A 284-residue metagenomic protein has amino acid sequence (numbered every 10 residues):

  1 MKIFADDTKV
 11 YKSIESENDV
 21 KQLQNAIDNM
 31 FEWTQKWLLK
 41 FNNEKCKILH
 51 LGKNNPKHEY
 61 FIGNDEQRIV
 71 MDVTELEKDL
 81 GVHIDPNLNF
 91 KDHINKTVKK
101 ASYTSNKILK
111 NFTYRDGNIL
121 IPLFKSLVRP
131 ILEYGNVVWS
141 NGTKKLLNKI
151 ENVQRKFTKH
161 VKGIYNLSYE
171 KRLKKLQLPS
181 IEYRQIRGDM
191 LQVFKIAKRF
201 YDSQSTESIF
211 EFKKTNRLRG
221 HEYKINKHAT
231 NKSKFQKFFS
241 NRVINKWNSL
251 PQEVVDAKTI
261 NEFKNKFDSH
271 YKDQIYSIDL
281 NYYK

Functional and structural regions predicted by a protein language model:
F4-D6, T34, E77-N87, A101 (+7 more regions): Short, conserved catalytic/metal-binding micro-motifs enriched in Asp/Glu and His
T8-E32: Catalytic palm subdomain of template-directed nucleic-acid polymerases, centered on the conserved carboxylate motif
E15-L23, L88-K96, N111-P122, S140-I150 (+3 more regions): Conserved, non-catalytic sequence blocks in retroelement Pol enzymes and Pol-derived host proteins
N25, L39-L76: Short, conserved micro-motifs composed of acidic
F31-L49, K78, L146-T215: Short, charged alpha-helical motifs in flexible N/C-terminal segments and linkers
V70-V137: Basic, alpha-helical interaction scaffolds
L127-G142, L191, K195-Y201: Extended, well-ordered alpha-helical segments in internal regulatory regions
F212-K246: Low-complexity, glycine/alanine/valine/leucine- and proline-rich hydrophobic stretches
